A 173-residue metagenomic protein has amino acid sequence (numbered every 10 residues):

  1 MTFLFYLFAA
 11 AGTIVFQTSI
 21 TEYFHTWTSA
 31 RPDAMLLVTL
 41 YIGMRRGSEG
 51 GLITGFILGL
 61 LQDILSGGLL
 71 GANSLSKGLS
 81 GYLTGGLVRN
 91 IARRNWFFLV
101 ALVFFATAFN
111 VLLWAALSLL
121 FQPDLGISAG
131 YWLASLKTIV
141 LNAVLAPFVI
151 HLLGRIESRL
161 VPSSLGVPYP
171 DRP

Functional and structural regions predicted by a protein language model:
M1-P173: Terminal, non-globular segments
